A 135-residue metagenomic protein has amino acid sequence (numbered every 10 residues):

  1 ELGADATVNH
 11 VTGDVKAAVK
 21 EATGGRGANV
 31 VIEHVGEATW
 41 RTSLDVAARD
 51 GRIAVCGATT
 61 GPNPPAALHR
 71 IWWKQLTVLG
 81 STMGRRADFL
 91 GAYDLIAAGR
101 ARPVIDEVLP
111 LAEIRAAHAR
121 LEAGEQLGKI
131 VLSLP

Functional and structural regions predicted by a protein language model:
E1-T39: Adenosine-nucleotide cofactor-binding segment
H10-D14, H34-V35, T59, G84-A87 (+1 more regions): Short beta->alpha linker loops
K16, A28, W40, L68 (+2 more regions): A general structural signal for well-ordered alpha-helical segments in protein cores
G24, A48, E125-Q126: Short conserved AdoMet
V31, S43, V78, I114 (+1 more regions): Terminal peptide-recognition signature
A38-A48: Rossmann-fold NAD(P) dinucleotide-binding segment
R49-C56, P65-E107: Rossmann-fold dehydrogenase core element
R86-P135: C-terminal hydrophobic helical "lid"/dimerization subdomain of Rossmann-like NAD(P)H-dependent oxidoreductases
